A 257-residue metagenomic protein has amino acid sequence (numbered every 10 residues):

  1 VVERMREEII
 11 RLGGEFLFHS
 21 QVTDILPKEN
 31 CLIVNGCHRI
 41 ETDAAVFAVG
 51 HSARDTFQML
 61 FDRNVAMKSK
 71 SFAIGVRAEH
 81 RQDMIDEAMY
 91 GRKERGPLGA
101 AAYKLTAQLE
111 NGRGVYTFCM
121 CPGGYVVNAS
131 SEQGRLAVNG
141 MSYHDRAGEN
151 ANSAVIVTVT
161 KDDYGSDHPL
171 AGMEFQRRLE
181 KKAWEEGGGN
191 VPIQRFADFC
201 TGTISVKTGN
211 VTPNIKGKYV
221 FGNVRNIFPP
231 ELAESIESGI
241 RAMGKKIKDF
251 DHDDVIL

Functional and structural regions predicted by a protein language model:
V1-L257: Residues forming the flavin
